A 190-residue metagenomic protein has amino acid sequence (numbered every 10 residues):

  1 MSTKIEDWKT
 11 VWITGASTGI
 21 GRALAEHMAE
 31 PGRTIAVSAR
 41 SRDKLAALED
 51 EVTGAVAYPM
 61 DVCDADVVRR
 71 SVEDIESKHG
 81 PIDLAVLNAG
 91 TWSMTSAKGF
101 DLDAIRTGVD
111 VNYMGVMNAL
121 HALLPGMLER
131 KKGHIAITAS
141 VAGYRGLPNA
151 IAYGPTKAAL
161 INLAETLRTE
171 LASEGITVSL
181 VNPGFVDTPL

Functional and structural regions predicted by a protein language model:
S17-T18: Conserved glycine-rich cofactor-binding loop
P31-L48: Conserved glycine-rich Rossmann-like NAD(P)H-binding loop of the short-chain dehydrogenase/reductase
E51-D66: Rossmann-fold cofactor-recognition segment
S96-V109: Substrate-binding pocket helix/loop in short-chain dehydrogenase/reductase
K98, L147-I151: Active-site loop immediately N-terminal to the catalytic Tyr-X3-Lys motif of short-chain dehydrogenase/reductase
L120, T156: Active-site helix of classical SDR
S140: Residue(s) in the substrate-gating loop at a strand-loop-helix junction that position the organic substrate next
